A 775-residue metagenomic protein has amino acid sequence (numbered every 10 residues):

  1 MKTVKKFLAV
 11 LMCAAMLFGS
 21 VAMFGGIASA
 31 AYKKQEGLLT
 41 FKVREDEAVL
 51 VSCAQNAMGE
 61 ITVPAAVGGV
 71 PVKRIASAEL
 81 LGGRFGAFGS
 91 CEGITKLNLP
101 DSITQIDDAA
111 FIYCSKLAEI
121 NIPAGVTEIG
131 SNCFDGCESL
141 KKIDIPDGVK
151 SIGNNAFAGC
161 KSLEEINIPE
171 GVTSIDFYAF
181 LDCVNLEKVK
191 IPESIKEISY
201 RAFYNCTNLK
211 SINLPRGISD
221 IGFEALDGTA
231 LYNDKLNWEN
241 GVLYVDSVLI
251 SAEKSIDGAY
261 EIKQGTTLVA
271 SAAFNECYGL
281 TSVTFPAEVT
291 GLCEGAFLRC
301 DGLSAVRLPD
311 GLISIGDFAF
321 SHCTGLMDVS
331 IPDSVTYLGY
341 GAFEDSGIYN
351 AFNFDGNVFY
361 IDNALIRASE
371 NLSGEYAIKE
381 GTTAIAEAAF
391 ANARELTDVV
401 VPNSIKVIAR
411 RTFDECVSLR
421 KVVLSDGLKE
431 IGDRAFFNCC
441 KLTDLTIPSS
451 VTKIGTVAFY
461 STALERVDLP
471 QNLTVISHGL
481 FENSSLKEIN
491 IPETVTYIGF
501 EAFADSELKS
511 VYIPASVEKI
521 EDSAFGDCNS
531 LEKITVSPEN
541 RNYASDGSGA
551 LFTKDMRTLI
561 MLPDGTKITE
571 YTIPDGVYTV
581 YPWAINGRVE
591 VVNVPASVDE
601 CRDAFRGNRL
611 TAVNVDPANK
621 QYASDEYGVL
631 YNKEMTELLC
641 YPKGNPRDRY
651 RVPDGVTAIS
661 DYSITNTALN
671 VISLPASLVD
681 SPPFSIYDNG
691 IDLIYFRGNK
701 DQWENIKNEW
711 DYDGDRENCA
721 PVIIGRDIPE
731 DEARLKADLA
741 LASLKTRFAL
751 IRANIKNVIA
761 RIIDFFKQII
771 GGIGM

Functional and structural regions predicted by a protein language model:
M1-T3: N-terminal secretory signal peptides that target proteins for export/translocation
K5-S20: Sec-dependent N-terminal signal peptides
F18-K34, M775: Sec-dependent signal peptide cleavage junction
K34, S247, R697, D701-M775: Extracellular/surface-exposed low-complexity segments
L38-L39, V43-E47, N56-R74, G89-Q105 (+28 more regions): Structural signature of tandem-repeat unit edges
E79-L80: Signature of short aromatic-glycine-proline-rich micro-motifs recurring in repeat-based ectodomains
G83-G86: Intrinsically disordered, low-complexity Ser/Thr- and acidic-rich flexible linkers and loops, especially at boundaries
D107-A110, G130-D135, G153-A158, D176-A179 (+17 more regions): Consensus positions within tandem repeat domains that build extended binding/scaffold surfaces
